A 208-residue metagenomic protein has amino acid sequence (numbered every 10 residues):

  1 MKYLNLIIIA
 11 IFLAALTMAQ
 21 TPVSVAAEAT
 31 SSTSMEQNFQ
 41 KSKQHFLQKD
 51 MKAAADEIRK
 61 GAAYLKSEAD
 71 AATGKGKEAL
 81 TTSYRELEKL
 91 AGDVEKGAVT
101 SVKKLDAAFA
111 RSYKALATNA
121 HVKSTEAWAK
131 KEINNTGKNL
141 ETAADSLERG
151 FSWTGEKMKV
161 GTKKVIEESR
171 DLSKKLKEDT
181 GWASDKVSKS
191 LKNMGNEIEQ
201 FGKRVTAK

Functional and structural regions predicted by a protein language model:
M1-L6: Positively charged n-region of N-terminal signal peptides that target proteins for export
I7-L16: Bacterial N-terminal signal peptides
T21-K208: Long, charged/polar, soluble alpha-helical segments
